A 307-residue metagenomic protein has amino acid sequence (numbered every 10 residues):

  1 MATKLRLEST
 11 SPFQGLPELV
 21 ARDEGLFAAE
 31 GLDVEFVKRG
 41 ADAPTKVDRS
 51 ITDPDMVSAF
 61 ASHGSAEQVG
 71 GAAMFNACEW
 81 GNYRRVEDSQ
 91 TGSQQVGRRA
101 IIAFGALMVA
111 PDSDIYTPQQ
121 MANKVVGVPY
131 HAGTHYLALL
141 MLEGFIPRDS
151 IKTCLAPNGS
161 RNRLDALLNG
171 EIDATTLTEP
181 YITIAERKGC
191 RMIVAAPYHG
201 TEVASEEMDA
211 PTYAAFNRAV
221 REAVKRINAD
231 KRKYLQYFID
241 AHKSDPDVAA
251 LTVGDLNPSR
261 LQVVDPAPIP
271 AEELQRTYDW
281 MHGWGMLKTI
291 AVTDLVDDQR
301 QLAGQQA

Functional and structural regions predicted by a protein language model:
M1-A2, A307: Short, low-complexity disordered leader/linker segments with a strong preference for bacterial N-terminal type II
A2-T153, D173-T176, V194-A195: Short, glycine-/small- and polar/acidic-enriched structural segments that line small-molecule recognition paths
F36-K38, N158-L164, L251, D255: Ligand-binding pocket scaffold of soluble enzyme catalytic domains
V37-K38, A43-P44, A73-N76, T183-I184 (+3 more regions): Short secondary-structure capping/turn micro-motifs that flank functional sites
C154-H242: Pocket-lining segment of extracytoplasmic ligand-binding domains
A210-K288: Secondary-structure end/capping motifs
D279-A307: Conserved C-terminal helix/tail region of periplasmic/extracytoplasmic solute-binding proteins
